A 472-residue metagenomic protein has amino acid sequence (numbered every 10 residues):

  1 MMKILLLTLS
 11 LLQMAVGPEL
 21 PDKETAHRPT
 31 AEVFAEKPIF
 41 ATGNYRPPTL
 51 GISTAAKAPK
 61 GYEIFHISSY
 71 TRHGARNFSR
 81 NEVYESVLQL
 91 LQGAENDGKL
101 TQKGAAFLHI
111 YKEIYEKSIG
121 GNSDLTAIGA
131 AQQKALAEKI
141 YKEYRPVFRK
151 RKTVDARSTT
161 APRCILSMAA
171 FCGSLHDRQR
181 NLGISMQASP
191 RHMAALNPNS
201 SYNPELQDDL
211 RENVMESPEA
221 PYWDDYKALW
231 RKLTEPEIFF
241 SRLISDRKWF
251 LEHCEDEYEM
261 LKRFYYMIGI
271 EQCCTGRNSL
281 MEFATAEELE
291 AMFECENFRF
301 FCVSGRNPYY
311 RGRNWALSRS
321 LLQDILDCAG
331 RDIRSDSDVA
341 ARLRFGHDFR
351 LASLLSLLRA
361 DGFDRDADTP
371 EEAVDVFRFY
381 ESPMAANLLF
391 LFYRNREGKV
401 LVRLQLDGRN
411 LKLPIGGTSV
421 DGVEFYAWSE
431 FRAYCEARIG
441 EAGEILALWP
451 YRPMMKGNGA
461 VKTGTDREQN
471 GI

Functional and structural regions predicted by a protein language model:
M1-I4: Positively charged n-region of N-terminal signal peptides that target proteins for export
L7-A26: Bacterial Sec-dependent signal peptides at the C-terminal "C-region" and cleavage site
L20-D155, T159-R342, G346-I472: Signature for phosphate-centric chemistry
